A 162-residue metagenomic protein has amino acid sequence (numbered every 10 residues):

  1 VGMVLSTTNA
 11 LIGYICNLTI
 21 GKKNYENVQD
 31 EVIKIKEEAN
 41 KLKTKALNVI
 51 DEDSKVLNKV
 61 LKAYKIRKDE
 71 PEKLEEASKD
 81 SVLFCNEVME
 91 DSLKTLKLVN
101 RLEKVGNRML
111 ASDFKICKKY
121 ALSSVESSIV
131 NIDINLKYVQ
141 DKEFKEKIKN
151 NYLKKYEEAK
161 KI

Functional and structural regions predicted by a protein language model:
V1-G13, L110-S128: Conserved phosphate/anionic-ligand binding catalytic regions in large, soluble enzymes, centered on
M3-T7, I35, L42-V49, S81-D91 (+4 more regions): Amphipathic alpha-helix face/heptad-repeat signature
T19-E26, L102-A111, N135-K147: Inter-helical turn/loop segments and adjacent helix faces that build the functional surface of alpha-helical bundle
I20-K62: A structural-propensity feature for long, helix-poor, extended segments
D53-S123, N135: Amphipathic alpha-helical interface segments
L122-K161: Long amphipathic all-alpha helical oligomerization modules
